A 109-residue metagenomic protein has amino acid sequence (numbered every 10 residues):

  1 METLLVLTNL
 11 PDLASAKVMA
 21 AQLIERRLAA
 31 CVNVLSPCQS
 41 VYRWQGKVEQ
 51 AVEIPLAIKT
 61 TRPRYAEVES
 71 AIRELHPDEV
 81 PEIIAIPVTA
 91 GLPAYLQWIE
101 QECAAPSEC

Functional and structural regions predicted by a protein language model:
M1-C109: Positively charged, small/polar-rich N-terminal and surface patches that mediate targeting and assembly and bind
